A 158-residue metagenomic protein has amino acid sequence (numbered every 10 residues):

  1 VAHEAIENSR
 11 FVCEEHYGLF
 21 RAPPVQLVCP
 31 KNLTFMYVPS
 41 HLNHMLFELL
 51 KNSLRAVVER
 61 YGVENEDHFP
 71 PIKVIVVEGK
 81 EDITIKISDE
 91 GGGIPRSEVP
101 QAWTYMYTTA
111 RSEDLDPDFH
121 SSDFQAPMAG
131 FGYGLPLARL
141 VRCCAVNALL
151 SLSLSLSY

Functional and structural regions predicted by a protein language model:
V1-P23, V74-V77, W103-T104: Short beta-to-alpha transition helix within the HATPase_c
H16-R21, T34-V38, E48, N52-E90 (+2 more regions): ATP-lid-like helix-loop hinge signature
Y17-V28, R111-D114: Active-site-adjacent bridging/hinge elements
Q26, K73-I75, L150-L152: Short beta-strand patches within cytosolic ATPase/nucleotide-binding catalytic cores
L42-N43: A residue-level detector for a conserved hydrophobic packing site within the catalytic ATP-binding domain
I94-D123: Short conserved segment of the HATPase_c
F124, V146-L156: Glycine-rich ATP-binding loops of the HATPase_c
A129-Y133, L137-A148: Conserved glycine-/histidine-rich ATP-lid loop and adjacent helix of the Bergerat-fold HATPase_c
